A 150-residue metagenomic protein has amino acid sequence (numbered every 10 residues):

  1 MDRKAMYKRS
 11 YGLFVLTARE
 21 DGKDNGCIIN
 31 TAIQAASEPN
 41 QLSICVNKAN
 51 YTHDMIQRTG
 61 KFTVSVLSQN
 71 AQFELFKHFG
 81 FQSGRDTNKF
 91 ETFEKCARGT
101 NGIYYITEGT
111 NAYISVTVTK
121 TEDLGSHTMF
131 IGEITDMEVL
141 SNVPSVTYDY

Functional and structural regions predicted by a protein language model:
M1-Y150: Basic, polyanion-binding surface patches
